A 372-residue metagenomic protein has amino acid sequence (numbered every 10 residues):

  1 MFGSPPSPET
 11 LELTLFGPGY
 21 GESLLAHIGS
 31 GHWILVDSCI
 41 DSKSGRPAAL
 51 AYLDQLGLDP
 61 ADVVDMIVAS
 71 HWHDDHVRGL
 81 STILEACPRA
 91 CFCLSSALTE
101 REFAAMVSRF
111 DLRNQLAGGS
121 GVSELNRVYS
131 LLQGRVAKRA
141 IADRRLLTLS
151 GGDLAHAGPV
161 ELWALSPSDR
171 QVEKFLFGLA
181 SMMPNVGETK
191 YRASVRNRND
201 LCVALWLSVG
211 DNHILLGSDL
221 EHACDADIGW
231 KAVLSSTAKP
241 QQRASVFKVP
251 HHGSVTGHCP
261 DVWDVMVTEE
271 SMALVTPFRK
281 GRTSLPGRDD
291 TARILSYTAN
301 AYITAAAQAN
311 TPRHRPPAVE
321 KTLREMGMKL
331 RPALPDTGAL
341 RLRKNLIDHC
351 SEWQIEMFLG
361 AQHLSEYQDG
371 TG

Functional and structural regions predicted by a protein language model:
F2-L11, D62, V77-A223, S296-G372: Flexible, acidic/histidine-containing loops and adjacent segments that form or flank the divalent-metal
P5-P60, R198-A223: Conserved beta-strand hairpin/beta-sheet module of binuclear metal-dependent hydrolase folds, prominently
G19-E22, A48-L53, R78, G229-S235 (+1 more regions): Alpha-helical scaffolding within the catalytic cores of extracellular/periplasmic polymer-degrading hydrolases
Y20-E22, S42-K43, W72-R78, T99-E102 (+4 more regions): Active-site environment of divalent metal-dependent phosphoester hydrolases
S38-R46, N185-K190, S254: Acidic/histidine-rich helix-loop elements that form or flank divalent-metal/phosphate-binding sites at the catalytic
K43-L94, S236-S254, V267-A273: Active-site metal-binding motif and surrounding structural segment of the metallo-beta-lactamase
L207, D211-D227, S235-K248: Metallo-beta-lactamase
W263-I303, A307-N310: Active-site/pore-lining binding-face segments in mid-to-C-terminal subdomains
